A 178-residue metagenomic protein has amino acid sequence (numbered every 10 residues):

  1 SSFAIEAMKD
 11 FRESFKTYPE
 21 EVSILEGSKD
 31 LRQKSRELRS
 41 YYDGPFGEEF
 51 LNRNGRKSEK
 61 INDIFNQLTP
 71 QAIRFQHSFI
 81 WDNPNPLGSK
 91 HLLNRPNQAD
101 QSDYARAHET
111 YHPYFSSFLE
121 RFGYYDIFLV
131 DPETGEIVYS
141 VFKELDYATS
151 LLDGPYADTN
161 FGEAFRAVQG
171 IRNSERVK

Functional and structural regions predicted by a protein language model:
S1-D103, S116, E120-Y125: Juxtamembrane extracytoplasmic/periplasmic/luminal helical "stalk" adjacent to the first N-terminal
Q76, W81-S89, L93-K178: Extracytoplasmic/periplasmic ligand-binding sensor regions of membrane-associated signaling proteins
